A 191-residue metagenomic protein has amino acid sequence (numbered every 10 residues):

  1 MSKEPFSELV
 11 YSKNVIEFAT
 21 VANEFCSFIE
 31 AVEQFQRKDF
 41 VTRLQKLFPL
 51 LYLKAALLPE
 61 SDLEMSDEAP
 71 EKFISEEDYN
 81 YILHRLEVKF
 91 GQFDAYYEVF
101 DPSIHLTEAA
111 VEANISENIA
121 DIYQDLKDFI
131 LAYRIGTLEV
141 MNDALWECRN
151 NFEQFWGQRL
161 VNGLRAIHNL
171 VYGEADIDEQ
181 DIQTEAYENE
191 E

Functional and structural regions predicted by a protein language model:
S2, L9-V10, I16-S75: N-terminal interaction modules that seed assembly of large macromolecular complexes
S2-F6, V21, F28, P59 (+7 more regions): Residue-level signal for well-ordered alpha-helical segments
K13, E17-E24, R43-K54, Y81 (+7 more regions): Charged, amphipathic alpha-helical oligomerization/scaffolding segments
F25-K38, L50, K54-L57, S61 (+10 more regions): Surface-exposed polar/charged interaction patches
Q36-F40, I115, T137-M141, L145: Residue-level recognition of alpha-helical structural elements
S61-I130: Long amphipathic alpha-helical segments
A110, D121, D125-E191: Acidic, proline/glycine-rich low-complexity IDRs
